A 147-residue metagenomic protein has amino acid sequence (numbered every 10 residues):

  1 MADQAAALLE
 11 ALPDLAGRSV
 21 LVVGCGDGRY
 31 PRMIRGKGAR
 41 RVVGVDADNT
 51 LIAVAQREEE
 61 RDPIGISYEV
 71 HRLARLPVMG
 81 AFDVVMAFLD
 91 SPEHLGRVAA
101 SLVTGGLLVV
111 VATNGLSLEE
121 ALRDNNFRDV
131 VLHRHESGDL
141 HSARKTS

Functional and structural regions predicted by a protein language model:
M1-R18: Conserved alpha-helix/loop element of class I SAM-dependent methyltransferases that forms part of the SAM/SAH-binding
D27-G38: Conserved SAM-binding loop of SAM-dependent methyltransferases across substrates and taxa, primarily the Class I
R41-D46: Conserved SAM-binding motif I beta-strand of class I
D48-T50: Conserved SAM/SAH-binding beta-strand->alpha-helix loop
A55-Q56: Conserved SAM-binding loop
D62-L73: Conserved SAM-binding strand-loop segment of SAM-dependent methyltransferases
A74-V85: A short acidic, Gly/Pro-enriched loop at the edge of an enzyme's catalytic core that lines a small-molecule cofactor
H94-L107: A short glycine-rich, Lys/Arg-flanked "PGG" loop and its adjoining helix->strand segment in the class I
